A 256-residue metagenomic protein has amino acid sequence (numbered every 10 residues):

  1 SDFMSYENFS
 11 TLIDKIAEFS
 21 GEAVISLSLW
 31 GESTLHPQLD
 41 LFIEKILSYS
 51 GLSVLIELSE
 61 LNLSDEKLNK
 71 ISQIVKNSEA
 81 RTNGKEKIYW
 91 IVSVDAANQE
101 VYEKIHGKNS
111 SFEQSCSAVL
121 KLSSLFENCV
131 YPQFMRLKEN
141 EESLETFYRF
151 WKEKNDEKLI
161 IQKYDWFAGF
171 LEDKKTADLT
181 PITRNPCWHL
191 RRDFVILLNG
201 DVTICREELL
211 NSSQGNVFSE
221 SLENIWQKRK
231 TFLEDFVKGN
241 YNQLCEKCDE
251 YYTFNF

Functional and structural regions predicted by a protein language model:
S1-N8, F19, C205-L210: Canonical Radical SAM [4Fe-4S] cluster-binding loop centered on the CxxxCxxC motif and its immediate flanking residues
S1-Y6, G21-H36, S50-D65, E79-S117 (+2 more regions): Core AdoMet radical
L12-W30, F232-N240: Short Fe-S-cluster ligation motifs
I16, F42-L47, I71, V119-F126: Hydrophobic positions in alpha-helices of CheY-like receiver
K67-S72, K138-E153: Catalytic cores of alpha/beta
S117-V130, R149-I182, D201-N255: C-terminal accessory region of radical SAM enzymes
W188-R191: Short, small/polar residue-rich loop motifs at catalytic or cofactor-binding pockets
I196-N199: Short, acidic, Ser/Thr-enriched surface-loop or helix-capping motifs
